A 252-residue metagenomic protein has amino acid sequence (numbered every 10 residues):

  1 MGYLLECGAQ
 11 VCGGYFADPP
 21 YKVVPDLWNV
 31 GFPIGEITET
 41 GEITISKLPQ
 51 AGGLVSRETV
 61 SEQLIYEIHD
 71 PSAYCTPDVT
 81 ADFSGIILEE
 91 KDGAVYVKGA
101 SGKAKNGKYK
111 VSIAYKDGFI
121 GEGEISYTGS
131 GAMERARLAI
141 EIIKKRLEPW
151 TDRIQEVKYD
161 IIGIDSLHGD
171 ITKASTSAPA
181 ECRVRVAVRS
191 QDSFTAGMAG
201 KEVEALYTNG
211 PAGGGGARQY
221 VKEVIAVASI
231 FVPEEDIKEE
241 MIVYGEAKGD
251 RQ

Functional and structural regions predicted by a protein language model:
M1-A104, S112-I120, E124: A conserved active-site cap/scaffold subdomain adjacent to cofactor or substrate pockets
G99, K105-Q252: C-terminal non-catalytic interaction/assembly regions of soluble proteins
